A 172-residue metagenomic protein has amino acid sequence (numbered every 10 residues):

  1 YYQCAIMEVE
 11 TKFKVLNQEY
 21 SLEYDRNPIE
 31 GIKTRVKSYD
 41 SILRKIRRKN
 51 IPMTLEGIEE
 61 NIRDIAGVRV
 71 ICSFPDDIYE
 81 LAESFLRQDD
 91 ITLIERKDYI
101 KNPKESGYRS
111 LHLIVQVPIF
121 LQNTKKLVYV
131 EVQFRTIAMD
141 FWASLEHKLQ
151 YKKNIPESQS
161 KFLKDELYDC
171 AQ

Functional and structural regions predicted by a protein language model:
Y1-I62: Charge-rich, low-complexity segments
E59, C72-Q172: Long beta-strand-rich cores associated with HINT superfamily self-processing modules
I65-C72: Terminal, regulation- and interaction-focused segments at domain boundaries
